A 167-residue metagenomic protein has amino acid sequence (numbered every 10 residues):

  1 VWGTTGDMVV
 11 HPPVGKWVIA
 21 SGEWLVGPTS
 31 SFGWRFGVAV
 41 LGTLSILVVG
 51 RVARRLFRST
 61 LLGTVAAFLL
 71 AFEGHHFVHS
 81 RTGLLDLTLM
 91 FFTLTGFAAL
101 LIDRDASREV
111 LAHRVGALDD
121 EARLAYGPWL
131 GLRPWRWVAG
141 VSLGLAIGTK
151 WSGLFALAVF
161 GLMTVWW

Functional and structural regions predicted by a protein language model:
V1-W167: Membrane-integral, polyisoprenol-dependent glycosyltransferases of the GT-C/oligosaccharyltransferase superfamily
